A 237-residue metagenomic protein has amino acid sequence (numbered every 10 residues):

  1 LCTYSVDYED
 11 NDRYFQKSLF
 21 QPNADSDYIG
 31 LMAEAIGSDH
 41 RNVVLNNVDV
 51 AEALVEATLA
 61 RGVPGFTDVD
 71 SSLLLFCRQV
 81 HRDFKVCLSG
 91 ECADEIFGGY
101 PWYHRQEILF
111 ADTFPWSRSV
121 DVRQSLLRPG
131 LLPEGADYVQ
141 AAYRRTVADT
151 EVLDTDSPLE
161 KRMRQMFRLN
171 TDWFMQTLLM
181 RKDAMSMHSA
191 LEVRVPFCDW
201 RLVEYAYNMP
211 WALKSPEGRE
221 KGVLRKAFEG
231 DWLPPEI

Functional and structural regions predicted by a protein language model:
L1-M166, W173, R181-W232: ATP-dependent adenylate-handling active sites, centered on carboxylate activation for C-N bond formation
P234-I237: Short, intrinsically disordered, charge-balanced linker/junction segments flanking boundaries in proteins
